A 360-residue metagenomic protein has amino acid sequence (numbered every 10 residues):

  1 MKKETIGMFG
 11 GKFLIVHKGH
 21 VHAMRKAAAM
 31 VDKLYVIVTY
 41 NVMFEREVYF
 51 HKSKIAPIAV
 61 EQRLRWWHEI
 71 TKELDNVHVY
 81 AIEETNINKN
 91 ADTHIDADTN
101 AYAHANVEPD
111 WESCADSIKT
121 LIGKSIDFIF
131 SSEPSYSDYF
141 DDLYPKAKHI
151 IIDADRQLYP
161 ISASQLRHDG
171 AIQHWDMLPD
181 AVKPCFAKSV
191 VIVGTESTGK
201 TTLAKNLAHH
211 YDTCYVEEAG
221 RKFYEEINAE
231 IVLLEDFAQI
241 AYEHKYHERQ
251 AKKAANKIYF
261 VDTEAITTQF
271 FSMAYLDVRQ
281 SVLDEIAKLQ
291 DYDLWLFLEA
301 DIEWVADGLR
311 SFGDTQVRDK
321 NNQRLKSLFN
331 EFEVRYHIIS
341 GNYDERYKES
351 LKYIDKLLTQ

Functional and structural regions predicted by a protein language model:
M1-K188: Nucleotidyltransferase catalytic core that binds NTPs
V79-T85, I152-A154, G308-S311, F332-E349: Phosphate-binding beta-loop-alpha motif at adenosine-nucleotide cofactor sites
L166, L276-V278, V282-N342: A glycine- and Lys/Arg-enriched "phosphate-lid" helix/loop adjacent to the NTP-binding pocket of small-molecule kinases
I192: Hydrophobic anchor at the beta1->P-loop junction of P-loop NTPases
E196: The conserved Walker
K200: Conserved lysine of the Walker
K205, H209-Q250: Conserved substrate/cofactor phosphate-moiety recognition/catalytic segment in nucleotide-dependent phosphotransferases
A241-Q290, V305: Glycine-rich phosphate-binding loop used to anchor ATP phosphates in small-molecule kinases, encompassing both
